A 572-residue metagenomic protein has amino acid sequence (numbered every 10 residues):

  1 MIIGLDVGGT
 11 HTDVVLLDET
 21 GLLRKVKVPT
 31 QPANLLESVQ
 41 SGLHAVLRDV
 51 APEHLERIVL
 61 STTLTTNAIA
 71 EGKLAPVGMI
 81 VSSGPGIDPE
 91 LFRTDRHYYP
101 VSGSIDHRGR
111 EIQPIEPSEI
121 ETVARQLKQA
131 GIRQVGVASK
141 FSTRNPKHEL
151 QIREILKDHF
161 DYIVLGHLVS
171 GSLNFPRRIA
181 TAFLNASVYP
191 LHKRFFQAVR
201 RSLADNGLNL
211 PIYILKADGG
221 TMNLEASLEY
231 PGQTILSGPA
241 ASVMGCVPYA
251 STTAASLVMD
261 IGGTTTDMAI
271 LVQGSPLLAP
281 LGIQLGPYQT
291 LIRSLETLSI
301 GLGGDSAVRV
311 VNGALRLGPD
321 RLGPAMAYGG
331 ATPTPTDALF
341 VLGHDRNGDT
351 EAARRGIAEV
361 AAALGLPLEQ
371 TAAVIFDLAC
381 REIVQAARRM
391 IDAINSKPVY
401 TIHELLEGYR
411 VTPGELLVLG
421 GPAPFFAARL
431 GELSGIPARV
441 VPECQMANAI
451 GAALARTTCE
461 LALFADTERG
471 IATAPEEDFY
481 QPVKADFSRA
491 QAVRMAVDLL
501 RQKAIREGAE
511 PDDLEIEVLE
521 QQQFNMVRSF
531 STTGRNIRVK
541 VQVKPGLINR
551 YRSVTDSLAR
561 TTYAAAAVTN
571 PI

Functional and structural regions predicted by a protein language model:
M1-I572: N-terminally biased helix-coil "hinge/interface" segments that flank
